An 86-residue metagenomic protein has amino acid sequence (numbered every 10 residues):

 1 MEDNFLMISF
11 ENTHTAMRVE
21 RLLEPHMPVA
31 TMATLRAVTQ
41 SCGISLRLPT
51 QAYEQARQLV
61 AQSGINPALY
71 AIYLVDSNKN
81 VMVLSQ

Functional and structural regions predicted by a protein language model:
M1, E24, T39, I65-A68: A generic structural signal for short, non-catalytic loop/turn and secondary-structure boundary residues
E2-L6: Extreme N-terminal starter segment of soluble prokaryotic enzymes
M7, E11-T13, M17-Q58: Amphipathic, hydrophobic secondary-structure cores in small proteins
E54-Q86: C-terminal structural segments of small proteins and small subunits
